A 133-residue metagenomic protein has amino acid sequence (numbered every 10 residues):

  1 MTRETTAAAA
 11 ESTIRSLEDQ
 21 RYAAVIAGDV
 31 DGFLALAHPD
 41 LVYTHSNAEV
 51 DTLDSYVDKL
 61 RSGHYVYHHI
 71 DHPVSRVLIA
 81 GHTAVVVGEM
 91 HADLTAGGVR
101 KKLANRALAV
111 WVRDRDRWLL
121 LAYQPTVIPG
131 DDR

Functional and structural regions predicted by a protein language model:
M1-A35, D40-R133: A beta-strand edge to alpha-helix "cap/lid" segment located at domain peripheries
